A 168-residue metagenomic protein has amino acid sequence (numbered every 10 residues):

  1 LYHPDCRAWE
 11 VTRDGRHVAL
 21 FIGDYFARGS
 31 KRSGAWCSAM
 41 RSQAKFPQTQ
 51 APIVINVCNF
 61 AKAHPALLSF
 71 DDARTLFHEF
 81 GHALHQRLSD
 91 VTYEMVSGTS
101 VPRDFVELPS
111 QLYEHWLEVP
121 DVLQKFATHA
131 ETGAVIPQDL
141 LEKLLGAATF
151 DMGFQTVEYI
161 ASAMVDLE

Functional and structural regions predicted by a protein language model:
L1-E168: Cation-handling catalytic/transport regions enriched in His/Asp/Glu
